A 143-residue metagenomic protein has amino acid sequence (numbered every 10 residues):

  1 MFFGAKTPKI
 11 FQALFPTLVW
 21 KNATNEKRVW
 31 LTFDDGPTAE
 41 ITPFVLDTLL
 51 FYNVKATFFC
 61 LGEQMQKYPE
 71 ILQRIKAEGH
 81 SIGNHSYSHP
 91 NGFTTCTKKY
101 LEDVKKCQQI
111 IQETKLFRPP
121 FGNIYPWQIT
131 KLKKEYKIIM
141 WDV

Functional and structural regions predicted by a protein language model:
M1-L31, P37-F51, K67-E70: N-terminal pre-catalytic segment of deacetylase/amide-hydrolase enzymes
N22-A23, V45-N53, M65-H85, L132-E135: Acidic (Asp/Glu)-rich catalytic clusters
K27-V29, Y52-T57, I111-K115: Short, surface-exposed connector motifs at secondary-structure boundaries
L31-T32, Y100: Hydrophobic transmembrane-helix microenvironments that flank and shape a buried ionizable site
D34, L49, F58, I82-H85 (+3 more regions): Conserved, mostly hydrophobic/aromatic
P37-A39, Q64-Q66, H89-T94: Short, small-residue-enriched loops and turns at beta-alpha junctions that line or gate enzyme active sites
F59-E63: A short beta-strand-loop structural module common to alpha/beta enzyme folds
Y87-V143: Catalytic domains of cell-wall/extracellular-matrix polysaccharide-remodeling enzymes, centered on de-N-acetylation
